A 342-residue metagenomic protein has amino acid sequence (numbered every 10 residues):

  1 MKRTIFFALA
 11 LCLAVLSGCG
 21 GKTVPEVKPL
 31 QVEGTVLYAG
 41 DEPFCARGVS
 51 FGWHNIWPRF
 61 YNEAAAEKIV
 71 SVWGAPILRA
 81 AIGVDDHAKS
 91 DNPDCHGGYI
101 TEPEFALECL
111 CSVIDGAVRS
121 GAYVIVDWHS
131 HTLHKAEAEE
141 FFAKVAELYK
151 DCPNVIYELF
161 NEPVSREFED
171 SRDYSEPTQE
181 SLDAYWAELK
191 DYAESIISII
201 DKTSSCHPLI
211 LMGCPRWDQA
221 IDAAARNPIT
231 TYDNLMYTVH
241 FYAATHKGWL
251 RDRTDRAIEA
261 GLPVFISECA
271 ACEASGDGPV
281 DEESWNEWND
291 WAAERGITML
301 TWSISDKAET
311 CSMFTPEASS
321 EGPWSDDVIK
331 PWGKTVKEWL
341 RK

Functional and structural regions predicted by a protein language model:
M1-T4, G20: Positively charged n-region of N-terminal signal peptides that target proteins for export
A8-V15: Bacterial N-terminal signal peptides
V15, C45, L78, I125 (+2 more regions): Conserved Rossmann-like nucleotide-binding pocket used by diverse enzymes that bind dinucleotide cofactors
C19-I77, I100, T335-W339: N-terminal carbohydrate-binding accessory modules
P29, W53, P58-F60, Y123 (+5 more regions): Extracellular glycoside hydrolase catalytic/binding regions
F44-A66, I82-E104, A274-D277, E321-W324: Acidic/histidine-rich helix-loop elements that form or flank divalent-metal/phosphate-binding sites at the catalytic
E67-L148, P153-S165: Substrate-binding cleft and catalytic face of glycoside hydrolase catalytic domains, especially the flexible beta-alpha
